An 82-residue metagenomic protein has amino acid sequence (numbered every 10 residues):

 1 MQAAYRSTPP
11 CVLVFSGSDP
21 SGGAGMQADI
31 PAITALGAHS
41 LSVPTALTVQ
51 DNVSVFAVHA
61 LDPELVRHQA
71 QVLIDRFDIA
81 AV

Functional and structural regions predicted by a protein language model:
M1-A81: Small-residue (G/A/S/T)-rich helix-start motifs and N-terminal tracts that mark the onset
